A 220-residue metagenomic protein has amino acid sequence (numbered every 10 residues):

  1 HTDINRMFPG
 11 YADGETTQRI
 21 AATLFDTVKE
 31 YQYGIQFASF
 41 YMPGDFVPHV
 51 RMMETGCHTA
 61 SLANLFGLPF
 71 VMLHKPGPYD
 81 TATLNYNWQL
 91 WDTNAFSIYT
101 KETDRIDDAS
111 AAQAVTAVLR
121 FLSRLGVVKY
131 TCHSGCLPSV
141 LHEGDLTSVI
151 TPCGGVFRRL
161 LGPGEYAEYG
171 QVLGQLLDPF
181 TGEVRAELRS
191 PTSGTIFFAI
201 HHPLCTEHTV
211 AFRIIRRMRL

Functional and structural regions predicted by a protein language model:
H1-L220: Structured catalytic-domain cores with a bias toward divalent-metal coordination
